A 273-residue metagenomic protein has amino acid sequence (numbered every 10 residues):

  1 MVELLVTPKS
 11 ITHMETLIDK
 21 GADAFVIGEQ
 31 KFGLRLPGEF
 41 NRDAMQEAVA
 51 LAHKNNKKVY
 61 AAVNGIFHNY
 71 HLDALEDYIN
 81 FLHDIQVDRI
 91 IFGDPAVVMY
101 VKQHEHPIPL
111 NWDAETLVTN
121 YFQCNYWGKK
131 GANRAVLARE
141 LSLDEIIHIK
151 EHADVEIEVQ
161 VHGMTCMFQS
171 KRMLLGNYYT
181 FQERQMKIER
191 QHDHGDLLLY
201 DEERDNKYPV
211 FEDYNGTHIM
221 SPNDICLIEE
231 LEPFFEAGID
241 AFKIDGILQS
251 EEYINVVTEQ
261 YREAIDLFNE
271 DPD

Functional and structural regions predicted by a protein language model:
M1-T116, V136-L137, L143-K243, I247-D273: Active-site pocket-lining/capping segments in soluble small-molecule metabolic enzymes
T119: Active-site PLP-lysine loop of aminotransferase-like
G131-A132: As written
